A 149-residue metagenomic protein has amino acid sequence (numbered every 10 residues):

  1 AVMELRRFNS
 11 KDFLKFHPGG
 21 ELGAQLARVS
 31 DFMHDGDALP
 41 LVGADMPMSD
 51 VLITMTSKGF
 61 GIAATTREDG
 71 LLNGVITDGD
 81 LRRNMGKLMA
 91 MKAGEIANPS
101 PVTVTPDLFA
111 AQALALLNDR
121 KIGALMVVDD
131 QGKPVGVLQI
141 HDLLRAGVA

Functional and structural regions predicted by a protein language model:
A1-R7: Short alpha-helices
R6, L22-Q25, A44-M48, A110: Generic structural signal for well-ordered, non-membrane alpha-helical segments in soluble metabolic enzymes
F8-K11, T65-E68, V128: Flexible, glycine/charged-enriched surface loops at secondary-structure junctions
F13-D37, L72-G123, D130-A149: Tandem CBS (Bateman) regulatory domains
D31-L71: Oxyanion-binding "anion nests"
